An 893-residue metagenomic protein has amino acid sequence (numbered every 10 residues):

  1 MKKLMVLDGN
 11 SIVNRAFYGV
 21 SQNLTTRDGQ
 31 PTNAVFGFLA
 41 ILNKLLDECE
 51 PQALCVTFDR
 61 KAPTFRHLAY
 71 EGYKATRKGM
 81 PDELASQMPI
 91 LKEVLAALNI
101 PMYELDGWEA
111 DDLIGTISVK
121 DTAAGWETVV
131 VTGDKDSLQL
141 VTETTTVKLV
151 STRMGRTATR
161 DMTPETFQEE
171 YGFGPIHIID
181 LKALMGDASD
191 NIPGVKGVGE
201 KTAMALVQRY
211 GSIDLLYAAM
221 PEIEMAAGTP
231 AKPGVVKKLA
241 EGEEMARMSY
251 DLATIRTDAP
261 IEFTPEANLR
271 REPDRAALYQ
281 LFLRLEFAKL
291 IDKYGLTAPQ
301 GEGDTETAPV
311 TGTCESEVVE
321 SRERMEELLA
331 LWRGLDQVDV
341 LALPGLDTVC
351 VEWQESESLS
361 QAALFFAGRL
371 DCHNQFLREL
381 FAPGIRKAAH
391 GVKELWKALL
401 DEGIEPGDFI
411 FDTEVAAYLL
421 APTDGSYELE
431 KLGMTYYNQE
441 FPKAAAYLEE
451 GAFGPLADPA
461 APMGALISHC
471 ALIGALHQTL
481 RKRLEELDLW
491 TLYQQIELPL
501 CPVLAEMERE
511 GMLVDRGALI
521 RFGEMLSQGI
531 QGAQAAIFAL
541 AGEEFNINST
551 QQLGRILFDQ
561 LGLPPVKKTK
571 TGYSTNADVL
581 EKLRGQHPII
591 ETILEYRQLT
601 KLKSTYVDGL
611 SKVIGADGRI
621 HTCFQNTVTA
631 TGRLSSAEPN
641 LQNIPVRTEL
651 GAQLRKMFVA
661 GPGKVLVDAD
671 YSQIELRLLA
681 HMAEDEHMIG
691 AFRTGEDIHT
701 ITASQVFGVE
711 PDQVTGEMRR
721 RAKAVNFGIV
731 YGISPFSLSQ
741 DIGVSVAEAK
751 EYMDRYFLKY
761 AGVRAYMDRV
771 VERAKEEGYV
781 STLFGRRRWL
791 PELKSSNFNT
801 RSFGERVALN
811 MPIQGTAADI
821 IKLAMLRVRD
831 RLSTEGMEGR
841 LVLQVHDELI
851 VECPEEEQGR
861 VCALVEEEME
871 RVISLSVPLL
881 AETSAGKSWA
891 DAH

Functional and structural regions predicted by a protein language model:
M1-V131, K135-T157, D161, M245-M248 (+2 more regions): Noncatalytic, basic helical substrate-engagement surface that gates or grips nucleic-acid strands
L4-M5, G9, R15-C55, E71-G72 (+5 more regions): Conserved RNase H-like, two-metal-ion catalytic cores of nucleic-acid enzymes
E50-C55, A123, T144-T146, D161-S316 (+5 more regions): Non-catalytic nucleic-acid-binding/docking modules located in mid-to-C-terminal regions of nucleic-acid enzymes
M154-K182, A308-S316, E352-E486, I496-C501 (+1 more regions): Active-site-proximal helix-loop-helix substrate-binding element of RNase H-like nuclease domains
G242-G368, F381-A388, G451-A452, A457-E649 (+7 more regions): Conserved "right-hand" nucleotidyltransferase catalytic core of DNA-directed polymerases
E352-E355, T423, Y427-E450, A465-I467 (+2 more regions): Function-dense linear segments that define catalytic or interfacial modules in macromolecule-processing proteins
E506-R509, V607, D617, H621-T622 (+6 more regions): Conserved catalytic core of nucleic-acid polymerases
Q528-A535, A539-E591, L758-R806, N810 (+1 more regions): C-terminal polymerase-core module
